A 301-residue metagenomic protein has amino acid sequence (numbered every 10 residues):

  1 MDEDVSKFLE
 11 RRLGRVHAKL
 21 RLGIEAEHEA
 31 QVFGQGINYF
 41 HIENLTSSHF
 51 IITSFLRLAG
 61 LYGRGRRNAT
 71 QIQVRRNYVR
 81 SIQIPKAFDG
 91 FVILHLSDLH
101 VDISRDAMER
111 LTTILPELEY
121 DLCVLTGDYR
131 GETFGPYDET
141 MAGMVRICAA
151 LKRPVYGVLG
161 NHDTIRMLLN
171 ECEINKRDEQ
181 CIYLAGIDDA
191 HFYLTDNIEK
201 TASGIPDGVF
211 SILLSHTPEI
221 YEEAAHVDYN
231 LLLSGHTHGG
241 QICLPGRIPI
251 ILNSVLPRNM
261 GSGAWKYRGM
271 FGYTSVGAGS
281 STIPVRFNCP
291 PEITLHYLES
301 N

Functional and structural regions predicted by a protein language model:
M1-V74: Non-catalytic terminal accessory segments
E29-V32, N44-F55, R76-Q83, I114-L115 (+4 more regions): Short low-complexity stretches enriched in small and charged residues
N38-N44, L58-Y120, G135: N-terminal signal-anchor transmembrane helix
R64-R66, R130, C243: N-terminal-biased segments
S81-K86, H100-V101, G131, Y156-L233 (+3 more regions): Conserved catalytic scaffold of divalent metal-dependent phosphoesterases
S104-R105, F134-G135, E222-E223, I242: Short N-terminal helix/helix-N-cap motif within the alpha/beta-hydrolase-1
R105-R177: Core catalytic region of metal-dependent phosphoesterases/phosphodiesterases, especially metallo-beta-lactamase-like
